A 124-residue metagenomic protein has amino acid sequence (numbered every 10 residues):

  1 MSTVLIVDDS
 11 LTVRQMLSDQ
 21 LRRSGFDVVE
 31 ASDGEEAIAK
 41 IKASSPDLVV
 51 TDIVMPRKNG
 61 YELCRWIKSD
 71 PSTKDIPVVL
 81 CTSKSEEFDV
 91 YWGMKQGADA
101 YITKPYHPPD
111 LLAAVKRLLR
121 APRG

Functional and structural regions predicted by a protein language model:
Q15-R23: Charged docking surfaces used in two-component/phosphorelay signaling
G25-S32, K40: Short hydrophobic/Thr-rich beta-strand motif most characteristic of the beta2 strand and flanking loop of CheY-like
S44-V50: Active-site beta3 strand of CheY-like receiver
M55: Receiver (REC) domain active-site loop signature in two-component systems and cognate sites in sensor histidine kinases
Y106-K116: C-terminal output helix
